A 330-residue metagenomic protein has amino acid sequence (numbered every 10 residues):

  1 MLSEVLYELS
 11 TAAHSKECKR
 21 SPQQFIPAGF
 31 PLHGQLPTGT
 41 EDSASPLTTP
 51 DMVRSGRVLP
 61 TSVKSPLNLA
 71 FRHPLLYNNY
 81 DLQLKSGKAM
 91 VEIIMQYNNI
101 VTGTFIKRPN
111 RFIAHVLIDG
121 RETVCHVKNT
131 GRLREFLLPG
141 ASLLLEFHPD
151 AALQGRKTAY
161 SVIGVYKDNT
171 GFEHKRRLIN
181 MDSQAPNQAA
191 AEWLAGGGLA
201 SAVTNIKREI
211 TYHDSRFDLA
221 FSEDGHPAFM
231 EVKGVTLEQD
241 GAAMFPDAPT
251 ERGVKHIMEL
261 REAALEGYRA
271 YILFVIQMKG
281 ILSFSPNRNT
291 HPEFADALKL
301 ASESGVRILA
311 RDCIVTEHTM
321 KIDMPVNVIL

Functional and structural regions predicted by a protein language model:
H14-S15, S21-Q23, P27-G29, G34 (+1 more regions): Targeting/processing segments of secretory and organellar proteins
L67, L75-E92: Short, positively charged and aromatic/hydrophobic N-terminal segments
E92, Q277-L330: Domain-level recognition of nuclease-like catalytic cores that cleave nucleotide substrates
G103, F217-P246, L260: Conserved catalytic cores of phosphodiester-cleaving nucleases, focusing on short active-site segments
N110-H115: Short aromatic-glycine-enriched beta-strand elements
E122-E135: Beta-strand/loop nucleic-acid-binding surfaces
G198-Y212: A short acidic/basic microdomain associated with nuclease active sites
G241-E251, M258-T290, D312: Nucleic-acid nuclease catalytic cores
